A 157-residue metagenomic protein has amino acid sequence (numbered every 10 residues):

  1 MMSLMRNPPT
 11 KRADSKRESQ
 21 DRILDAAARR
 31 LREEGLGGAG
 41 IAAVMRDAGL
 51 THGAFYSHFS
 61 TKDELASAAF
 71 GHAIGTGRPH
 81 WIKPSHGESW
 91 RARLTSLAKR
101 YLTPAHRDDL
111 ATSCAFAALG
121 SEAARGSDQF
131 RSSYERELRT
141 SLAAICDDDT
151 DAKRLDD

Functional and structural regions predicted by a protein language model:
M1-E18: N-terminal intrinsically disordered/low-complexity leader segments
M5-T10, F59, A123, S127: A short, mixed-charge helix-start or loop-turn motif at secondary-structure junctions
R22, R30-A68: Helix-turn-helix
A68, W81-S113: Hydrophobic alpha-helical connector segments
G75-K83, T95, L110-T112, A123-D151 (+1 more regions): Amphipathic alpha-helical packing segments from all-alpha helical-bundle domains
L102-H106, F116-R125: Helix-loop "lid/cap" segments that line or gate small-molecule binding pockets
